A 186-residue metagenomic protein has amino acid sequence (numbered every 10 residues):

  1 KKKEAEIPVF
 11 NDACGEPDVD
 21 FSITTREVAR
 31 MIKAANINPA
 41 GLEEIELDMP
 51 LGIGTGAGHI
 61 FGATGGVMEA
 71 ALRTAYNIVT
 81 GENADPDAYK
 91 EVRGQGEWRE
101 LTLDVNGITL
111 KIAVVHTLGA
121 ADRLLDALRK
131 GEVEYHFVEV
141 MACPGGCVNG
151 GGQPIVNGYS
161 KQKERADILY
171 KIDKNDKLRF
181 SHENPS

Functional and structural regions predicted by a protein language model:
K1-S186: Iron-sulfur-associated redox domains of electron-transfer enzymes in respiratory and anaerobic energy metabolism
